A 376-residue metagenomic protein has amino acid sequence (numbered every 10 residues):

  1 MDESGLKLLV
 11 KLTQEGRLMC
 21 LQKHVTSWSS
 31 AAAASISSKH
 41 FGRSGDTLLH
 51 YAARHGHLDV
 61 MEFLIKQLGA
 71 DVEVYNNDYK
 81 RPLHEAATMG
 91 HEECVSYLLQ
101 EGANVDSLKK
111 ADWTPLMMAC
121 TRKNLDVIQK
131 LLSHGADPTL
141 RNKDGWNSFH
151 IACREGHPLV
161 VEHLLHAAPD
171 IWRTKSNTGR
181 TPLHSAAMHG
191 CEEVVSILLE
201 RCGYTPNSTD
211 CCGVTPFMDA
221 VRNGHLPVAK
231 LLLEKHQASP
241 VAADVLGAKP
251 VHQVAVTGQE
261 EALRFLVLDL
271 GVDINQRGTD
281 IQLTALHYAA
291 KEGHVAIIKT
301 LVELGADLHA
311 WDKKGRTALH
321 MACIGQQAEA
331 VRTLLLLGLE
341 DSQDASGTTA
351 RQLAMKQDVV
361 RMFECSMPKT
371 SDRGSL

Functional and structural regions predicted by a protein language model:
M1-L9, A167, D269, L304 (+1 more regions): Ankyrin-repeat-protein effector appendages
D2, F41-G42, N76, K109 (+7 more regions): Ankyrin repeat boundary/linker residues
G5, G45, Y79, D112 (+7 more regions): Start-of-repeat signature of ankyrin repeats
C20, D59-V60, E93-C94, V127 (+7 more regions): Conserved ankyrin/ankyrin-like repeat signature
V25-A34, F63-A70, S96-A103, K130-A136 (+7 more regions): Ankyrin repeat domain, specifically the short helix-to-loop turn at the C-terminus of the second helix of each repeat
K39, E73, D106, T139 (+6 more regions): Ankyrin-repeat junction/capping positions
